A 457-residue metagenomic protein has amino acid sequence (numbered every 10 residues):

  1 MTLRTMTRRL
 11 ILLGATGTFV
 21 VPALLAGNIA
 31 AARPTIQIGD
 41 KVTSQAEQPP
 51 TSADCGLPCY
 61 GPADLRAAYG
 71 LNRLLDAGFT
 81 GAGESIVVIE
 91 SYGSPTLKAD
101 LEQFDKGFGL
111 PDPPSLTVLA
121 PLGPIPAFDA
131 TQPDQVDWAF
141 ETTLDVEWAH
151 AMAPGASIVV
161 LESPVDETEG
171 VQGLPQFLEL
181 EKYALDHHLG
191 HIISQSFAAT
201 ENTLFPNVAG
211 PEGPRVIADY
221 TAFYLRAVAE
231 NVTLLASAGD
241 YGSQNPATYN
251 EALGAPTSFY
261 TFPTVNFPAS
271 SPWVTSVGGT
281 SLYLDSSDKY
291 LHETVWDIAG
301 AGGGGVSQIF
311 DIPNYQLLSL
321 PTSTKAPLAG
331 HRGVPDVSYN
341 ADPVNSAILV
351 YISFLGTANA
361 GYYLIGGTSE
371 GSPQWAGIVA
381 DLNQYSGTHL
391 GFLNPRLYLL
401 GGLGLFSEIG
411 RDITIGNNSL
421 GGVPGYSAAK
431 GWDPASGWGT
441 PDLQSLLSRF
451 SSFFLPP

Functional and structural regions predicted by a protein language model:
T2-A30: Secretory targeting and sorting signals
V20, P456-P457: Extracellular cell-wall/glycan-interacting regions and their flexible linkers
I29-Q244, T248-S276, S307-G367, S372 (+5 more regions): Substrate-binding/charge-relay-adjacent region of secreted/lumenal peptidase catalytic domains
P133-Q135, K289-D297, P424-S427: Short, surface-exposed amphipathic charged segments that create phosphate/polyanion-binding patches used for binding
P272, S276-I312: Polar, glycine-rich mid-to-C-terminal structural blocks that act as macromolecule-binding/assembly scaffolds
L284-D285, G421, G431, T440: Secreted, periplasmic, or luminal enzymes acting at the cell surface/secretory milieu
I378: Walker A/P-loop NTP-binding active-site region of P-loop NTPases, recognizing the glycine-rich GxxxxGKT/S
G387-S427: Aromatic sugar-binding interfaces of carbohydrate-active proteins
